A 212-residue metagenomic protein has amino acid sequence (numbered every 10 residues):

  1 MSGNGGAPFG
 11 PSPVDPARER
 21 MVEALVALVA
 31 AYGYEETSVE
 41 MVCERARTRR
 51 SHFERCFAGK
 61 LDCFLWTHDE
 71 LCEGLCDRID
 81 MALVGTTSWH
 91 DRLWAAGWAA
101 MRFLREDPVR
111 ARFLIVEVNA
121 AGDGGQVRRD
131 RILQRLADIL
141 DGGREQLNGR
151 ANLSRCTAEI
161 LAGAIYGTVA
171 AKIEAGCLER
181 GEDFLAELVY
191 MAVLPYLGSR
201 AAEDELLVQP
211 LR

Functional and structural regions predicted by a protein language model:
M1-G5, R102, D138, G142-E145 (+1 more regions): C-terminal peripheral helix-coil segments that are non-catalytic and often amphipathic
P13-P16, R20, T37, F57 (+4 more regions): Alpha-helical DNA-contacting segments of helix-turn-helix folds
A17, M21-V29, L75, A100: Short hydrophobic clusters on alpha-helical segments that form packing/core surfaces in small helical domains
L28-D62, W66: Helix-turn-helix
I79-A82, T86, L114-V118, K172-G176: Secondary-structure edge/capping motif, primarily at the C-terminal ends of alpha-helices and the immediately following
D80-V109: Hydrophobic alpha-helical connector segments
R105-D123, A137, D141, A170: Amphipathic alpha-helical segments used for helix-helix packing
D123-Q146, R155-G167, E182-E187, M191: Amphipathic alpha-helical packing segments from all-alpha helical-bundle domains
